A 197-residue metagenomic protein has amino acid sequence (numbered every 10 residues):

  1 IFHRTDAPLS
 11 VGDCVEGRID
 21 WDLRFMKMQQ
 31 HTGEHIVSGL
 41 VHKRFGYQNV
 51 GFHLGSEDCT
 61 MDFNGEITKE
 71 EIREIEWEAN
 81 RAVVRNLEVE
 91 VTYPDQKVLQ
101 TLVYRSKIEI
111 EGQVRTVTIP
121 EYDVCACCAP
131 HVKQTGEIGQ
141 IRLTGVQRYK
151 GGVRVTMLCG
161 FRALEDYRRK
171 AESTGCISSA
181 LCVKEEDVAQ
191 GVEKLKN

Functional and structural regions predicted by a protein language model:
I1-D13: Conserved nucleotide-binding/hydrolysis modules and their immediate coupling elements across P-loop/ASCE NTPase motors
R4-A7, F63-I67, M157-C159: Short beta-strand-to-loop capping motifs
C14-W21: Short, hydrophobic/aromatic-enriched beta-strand segments in well-ordered soluble domains
D22-Q30: Short, Lys/Arg- and Gly-enriched loop/turn segments at beta-strand edges
L23, K43-Y149: Functional cores that coordinate and move charged inorganic groups
T32, G39-G46: Catalytic Zn2+-binding segment of zinc metalloproteases
H35-V37, M61, A129, V155: Divalent metal-coordination and catalytic microenvironments
I138, T144-N197: Terminal appendage regions of diverse proteins
